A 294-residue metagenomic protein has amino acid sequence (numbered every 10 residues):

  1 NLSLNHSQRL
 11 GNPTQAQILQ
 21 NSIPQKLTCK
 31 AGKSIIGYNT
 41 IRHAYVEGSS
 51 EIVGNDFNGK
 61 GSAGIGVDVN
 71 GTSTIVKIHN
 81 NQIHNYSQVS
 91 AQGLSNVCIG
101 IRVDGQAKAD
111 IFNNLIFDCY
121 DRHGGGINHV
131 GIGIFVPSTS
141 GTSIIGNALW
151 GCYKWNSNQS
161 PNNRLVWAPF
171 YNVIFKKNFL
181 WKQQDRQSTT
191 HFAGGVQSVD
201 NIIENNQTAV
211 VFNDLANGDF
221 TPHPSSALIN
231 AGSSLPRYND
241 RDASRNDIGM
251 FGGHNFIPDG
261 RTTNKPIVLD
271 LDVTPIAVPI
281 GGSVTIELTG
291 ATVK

Functional and structural regions predicted by a protein language model:
L2-G11, Q25-K30, H43-G48, F170: Short, T/G/N/S-enriched strand-turn elements that build extracellular solenoid repeat scaffolds
L2-H6, L10, I35, G54-D56 (+3 more regions): Predominantly extracellular beta-rich ligand-binding scaffolds that present long acidic/polar faces for carbohydrate
N5, K30, E47, N70 (+5 more regions): A structural detector for beta-sheet-dominated domains
T14-P24, Y38-N39: Extracellular beta-strand-rich, repetitive "passenger/adhesive" scaffolds that bind or process carbohydrates
S22, T40, H223-A227: Secondary-structure transition/turn motif
E204-T263: C-terminal accessory segments
P258-V293: Surface beta-strand/loop "capping" patches
